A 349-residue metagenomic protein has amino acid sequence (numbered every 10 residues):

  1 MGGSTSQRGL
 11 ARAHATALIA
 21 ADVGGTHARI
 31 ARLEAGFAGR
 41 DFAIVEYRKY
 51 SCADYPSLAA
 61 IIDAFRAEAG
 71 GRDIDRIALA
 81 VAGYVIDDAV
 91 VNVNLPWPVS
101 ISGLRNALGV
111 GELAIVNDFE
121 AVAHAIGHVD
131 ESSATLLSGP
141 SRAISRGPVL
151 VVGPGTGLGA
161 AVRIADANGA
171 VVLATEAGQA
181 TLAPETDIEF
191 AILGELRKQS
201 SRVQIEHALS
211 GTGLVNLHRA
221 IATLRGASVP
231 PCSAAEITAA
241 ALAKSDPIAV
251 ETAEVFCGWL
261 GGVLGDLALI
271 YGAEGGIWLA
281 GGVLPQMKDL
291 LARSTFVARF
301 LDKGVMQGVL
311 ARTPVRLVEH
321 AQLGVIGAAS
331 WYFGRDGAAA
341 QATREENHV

Functional and structural regions predicted by a protein language model:
M1-E68, R72-D73, A191-V349: ATP-binding/phosphotransfer module of carbohydrate and carboxylate kinases, centering on a glycine-rich
G2-A13, I115-V149: Conserved phosphate-binding catalytic cores of ATP/NTP-utilizing and phosphoryl-transfer enzymes
D22, A78-A82, V116, V149-G157 (+2 more regions): Short beta-strand segments
A28, Y84-I86, G157-A161, N216 (+1 more regions): Short, acidic Gly/Pro/Ser/Thr-rich loop/turn segments
R32-E34, V90-N92, G127-H128, R163-A165 (+2 more regions): Short amphipathic alpha-helical segments
Y50-C52, N92-L95, A114-A121, P140-I144 (+2 more regions): Active-site nucleophile and cofactor-binding loops and adjacent substrate-binding regions of central metabolic enzymes
A69-I115, E120-S133, V151, P285-D289: Short beta-strand-loop/turn "lid" adjacent to the catalytic site in phosphate-handling enzymes
L136-P140, I144-I205, K288-L291, T295-L301 (+1 more regions): Glycine-rich phosphate-binding loop of actin/hexokinase-like ATP-binding domains
